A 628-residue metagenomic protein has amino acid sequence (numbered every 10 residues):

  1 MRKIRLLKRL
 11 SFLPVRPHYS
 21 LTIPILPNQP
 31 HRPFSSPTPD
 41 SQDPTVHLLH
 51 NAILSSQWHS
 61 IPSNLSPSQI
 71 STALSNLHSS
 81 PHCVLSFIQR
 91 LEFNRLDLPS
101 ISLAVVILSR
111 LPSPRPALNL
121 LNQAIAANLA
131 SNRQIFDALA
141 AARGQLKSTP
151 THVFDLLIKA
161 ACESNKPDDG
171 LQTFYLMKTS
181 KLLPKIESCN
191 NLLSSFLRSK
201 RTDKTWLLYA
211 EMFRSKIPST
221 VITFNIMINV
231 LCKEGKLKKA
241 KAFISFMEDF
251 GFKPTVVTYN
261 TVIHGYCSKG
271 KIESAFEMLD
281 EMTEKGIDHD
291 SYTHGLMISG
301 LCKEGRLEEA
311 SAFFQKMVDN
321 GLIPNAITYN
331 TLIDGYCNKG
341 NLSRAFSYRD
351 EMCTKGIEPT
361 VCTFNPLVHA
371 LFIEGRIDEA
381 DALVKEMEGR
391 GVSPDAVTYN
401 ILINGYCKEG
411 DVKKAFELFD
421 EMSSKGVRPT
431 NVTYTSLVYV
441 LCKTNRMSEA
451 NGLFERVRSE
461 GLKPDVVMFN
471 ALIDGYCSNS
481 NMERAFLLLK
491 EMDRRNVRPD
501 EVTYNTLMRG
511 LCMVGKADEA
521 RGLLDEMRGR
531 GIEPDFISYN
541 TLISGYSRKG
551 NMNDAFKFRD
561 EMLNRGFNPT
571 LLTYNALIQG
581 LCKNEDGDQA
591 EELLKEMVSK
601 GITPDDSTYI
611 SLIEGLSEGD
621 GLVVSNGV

Functional and structural regions predicted by a protein language model:
M1-I222, L231-A242, F246-D249, G270-S274 (+4 more regions): N-terminal targeting peptides
S66-I70, D97, I101, A117 (+46 more regions): Pentatricopeptide repeat
I88, I101, L108, L121 (+14 more regions): Inward-facing hydrophobic residues that define packing positions of alpha-helical scaffold repeats
N568, T573-A576, G580-V628: C-terminal interaction modules of eukaryotic adaptor/scaffold proteins
